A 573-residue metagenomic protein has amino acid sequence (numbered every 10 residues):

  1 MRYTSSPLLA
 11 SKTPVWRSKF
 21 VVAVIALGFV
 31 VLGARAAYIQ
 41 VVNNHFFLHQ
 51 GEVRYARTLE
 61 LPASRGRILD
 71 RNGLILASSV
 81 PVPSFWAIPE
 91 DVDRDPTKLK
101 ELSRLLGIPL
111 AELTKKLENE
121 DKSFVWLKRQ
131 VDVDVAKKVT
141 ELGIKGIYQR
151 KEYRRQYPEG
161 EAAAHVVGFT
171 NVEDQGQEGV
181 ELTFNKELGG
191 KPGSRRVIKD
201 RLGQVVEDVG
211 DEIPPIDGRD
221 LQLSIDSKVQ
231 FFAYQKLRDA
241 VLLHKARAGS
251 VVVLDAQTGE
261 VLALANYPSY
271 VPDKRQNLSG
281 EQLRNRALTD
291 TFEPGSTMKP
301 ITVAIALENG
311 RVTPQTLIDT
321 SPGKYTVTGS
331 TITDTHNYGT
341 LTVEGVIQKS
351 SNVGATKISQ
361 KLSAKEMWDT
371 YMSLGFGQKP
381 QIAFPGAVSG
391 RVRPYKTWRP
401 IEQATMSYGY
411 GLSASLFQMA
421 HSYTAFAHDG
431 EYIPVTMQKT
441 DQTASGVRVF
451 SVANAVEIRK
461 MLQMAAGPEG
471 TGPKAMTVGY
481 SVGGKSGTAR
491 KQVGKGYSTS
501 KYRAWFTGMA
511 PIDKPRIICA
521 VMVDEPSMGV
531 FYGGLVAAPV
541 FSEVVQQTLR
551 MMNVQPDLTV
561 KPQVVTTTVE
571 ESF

Functional and structural regions predicted by a protein language model:
M1-R275, K365-G375, G386, G494-K495 (+2 more regions): Periplasmic/cell-envelope proteins involved in peptidoglycan metabolism and beta-lactam response
R2-S6, A77, K199-G210, V251-S296 (+4 more regions): Beta-lactam-recognizing serine transpeptidase/beta-lactamase-like catalytic domain environment
